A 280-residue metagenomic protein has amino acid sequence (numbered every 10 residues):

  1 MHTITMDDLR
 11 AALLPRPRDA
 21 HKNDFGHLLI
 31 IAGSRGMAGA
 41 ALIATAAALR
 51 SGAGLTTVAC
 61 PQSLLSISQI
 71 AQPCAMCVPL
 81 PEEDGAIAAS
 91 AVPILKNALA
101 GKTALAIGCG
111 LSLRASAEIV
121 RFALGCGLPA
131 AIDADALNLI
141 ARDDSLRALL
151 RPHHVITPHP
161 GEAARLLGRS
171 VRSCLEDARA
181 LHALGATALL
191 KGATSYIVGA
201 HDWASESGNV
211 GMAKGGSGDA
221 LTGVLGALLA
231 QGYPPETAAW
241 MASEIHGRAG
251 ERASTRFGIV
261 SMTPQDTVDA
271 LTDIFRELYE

Functional and structural regions predicted by a protein language model:
M1-A131, N138-H154, P160, A164-E280: Small-residue (G/A/S/T)-rich helix-start motifs and N-terminal tracts that mark the onset
